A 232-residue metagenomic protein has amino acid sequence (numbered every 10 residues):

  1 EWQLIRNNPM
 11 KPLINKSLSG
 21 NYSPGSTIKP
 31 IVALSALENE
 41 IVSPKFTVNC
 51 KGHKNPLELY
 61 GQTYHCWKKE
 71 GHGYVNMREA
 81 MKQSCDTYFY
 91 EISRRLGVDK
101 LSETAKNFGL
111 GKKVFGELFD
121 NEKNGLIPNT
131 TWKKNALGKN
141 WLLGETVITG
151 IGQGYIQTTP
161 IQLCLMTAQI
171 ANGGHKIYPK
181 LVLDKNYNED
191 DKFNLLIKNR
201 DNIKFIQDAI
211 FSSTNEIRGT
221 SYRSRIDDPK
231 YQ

Functional and structural regions predicted by a protein language model:
E1-S26, I31-Q232: Beta-lactam-recognizing serine transpeptidase/beta-lactamase-like catalytic domain environment
